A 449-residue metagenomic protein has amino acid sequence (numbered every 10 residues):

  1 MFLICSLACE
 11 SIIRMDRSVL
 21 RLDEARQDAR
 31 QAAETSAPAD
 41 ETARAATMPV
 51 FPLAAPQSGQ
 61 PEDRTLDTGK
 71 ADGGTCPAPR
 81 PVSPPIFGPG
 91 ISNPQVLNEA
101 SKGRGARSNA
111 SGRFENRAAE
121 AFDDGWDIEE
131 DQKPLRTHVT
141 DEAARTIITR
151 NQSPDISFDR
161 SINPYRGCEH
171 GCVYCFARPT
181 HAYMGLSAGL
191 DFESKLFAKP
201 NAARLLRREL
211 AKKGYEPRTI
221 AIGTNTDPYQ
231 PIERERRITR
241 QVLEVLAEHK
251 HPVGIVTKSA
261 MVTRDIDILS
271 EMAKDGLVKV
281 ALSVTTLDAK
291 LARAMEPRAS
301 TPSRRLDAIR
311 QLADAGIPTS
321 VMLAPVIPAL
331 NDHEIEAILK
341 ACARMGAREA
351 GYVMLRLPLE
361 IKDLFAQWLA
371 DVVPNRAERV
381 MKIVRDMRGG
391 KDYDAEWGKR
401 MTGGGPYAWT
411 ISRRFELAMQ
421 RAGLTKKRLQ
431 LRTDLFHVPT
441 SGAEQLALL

Functional and structural regions predicted by a protein language model:
M1-V139, A143, T149, H333-L449: Auxiliary Fe-S-binding modules of radical SAM enzymes
P49-V50, C76-A78, V82, E130-R166 (+3 more regions): Conserved Radical SAM active-site core
V245-H251, D307-P318, G390, R414-T425: A structural motif corresponding to the C-terminal end of an alpha-helix and its immediate exit/capping segment
G254, S320, A350-Y352: Short hydrophobic alpha-helical runs that function as membrane-insertion/retention elements
A260-T263, I327-E336: Active-site glycine- and acidic-residue-rich loops that bind and position anionic ligands or nucleotide-like cofactors
K274-L277, P318, M345-R348: Glycine-enriched alpha-helix->loop->beta-strand junction motifs that scaffold or abut catalytic
L287-A289, E296-R298, Q311-N331, M354-L357 (+1 more regions): Conserved strand-turn element in the central/C-terminal portion of the radical SAM core barrel that lines
R304-L312, M322, E334-C342: Non-catalytic alpha-helical scaffold/packing segments enriched in small hydrophobic residues
